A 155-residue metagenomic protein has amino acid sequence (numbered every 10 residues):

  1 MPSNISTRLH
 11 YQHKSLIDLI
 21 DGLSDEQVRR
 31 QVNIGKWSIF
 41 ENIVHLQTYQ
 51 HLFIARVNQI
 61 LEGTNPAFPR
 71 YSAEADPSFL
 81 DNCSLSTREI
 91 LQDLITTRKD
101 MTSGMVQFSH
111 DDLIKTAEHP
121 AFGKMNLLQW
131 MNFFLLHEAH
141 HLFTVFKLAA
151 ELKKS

Functional and structural regions predicted by a protein language model:
M1-I17: Extreme N-terminal tail/first-helix region
M1-P2, F79-S84, P120-L127: A short, mixed-charge helix-start or loop-turn motif at secondary-structure junctions
R8-Q12, P77-I114, F134: Acidic/histidine-rich alpha-helical segments that form the ligand environment of transition-metal centers
H13, I17-D21, H51-I54, N58 (+3 more regions): Structural signal for well-ordered, non-membrane alpha-helices
G22-Q27, V106-I114, A150-S155: Surface-exposed helix-capping loop/turn segments at secondary-structure junctions
R29-A73, T116-S155: Short, contiguous alpha-helical
